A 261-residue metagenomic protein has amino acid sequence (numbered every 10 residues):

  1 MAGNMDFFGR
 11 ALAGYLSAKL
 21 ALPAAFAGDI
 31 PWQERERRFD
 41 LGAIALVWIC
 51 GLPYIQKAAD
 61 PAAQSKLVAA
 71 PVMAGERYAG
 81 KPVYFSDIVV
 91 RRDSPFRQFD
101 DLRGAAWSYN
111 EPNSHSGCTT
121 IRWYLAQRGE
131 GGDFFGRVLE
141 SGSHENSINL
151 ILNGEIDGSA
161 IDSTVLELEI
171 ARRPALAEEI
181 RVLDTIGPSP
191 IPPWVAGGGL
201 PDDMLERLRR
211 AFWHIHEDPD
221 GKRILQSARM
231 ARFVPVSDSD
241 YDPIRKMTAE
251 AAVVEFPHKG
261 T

Functional and structural regions predicted by a protein language model:
M1-K19, D29, L52, M73 (+2 more regions): Bilobed "Venus flytrap"/periplasmic-binding protein-like clamshell domains and structurally analogous long
G3-A11, V195-A196, L200-T261: An extracytoplasmic/periplasmic, membrane-proximal ligand-sensing/linker region
D29-A59: N-terminal low-complexity or amphipathic/hydrophobic leaders
F39-D40, L102, I151-L152: Hydrophobic residues within well-ordered alpha-helices
A43, A106, E155: Conserved functional loop/turn residues at catalytic and ligand-binding sites
W48-A62, A126-Q127, L152, D157-A177: A ligand-binding cleft/hinge motif common to bilobed small-molecule-binding domains
A69-Y78, P82-F85, P174-F212, R229-D240: Periplasmic-binding protein-like
T119-I121, A126-G131, S141-I148, L152 (+4 more regions): Hydrophobic, well-ordered secondary-structure segments that either form specific early membrane-associated helices used
